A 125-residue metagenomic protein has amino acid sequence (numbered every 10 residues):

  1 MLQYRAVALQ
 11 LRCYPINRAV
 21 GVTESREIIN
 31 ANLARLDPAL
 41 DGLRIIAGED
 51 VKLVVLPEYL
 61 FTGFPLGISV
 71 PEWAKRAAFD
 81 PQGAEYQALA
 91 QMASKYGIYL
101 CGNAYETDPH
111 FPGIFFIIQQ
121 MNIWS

Functional and structural regions predicted by a protein language model:
M1-S125: Hydrophobic structural segments
